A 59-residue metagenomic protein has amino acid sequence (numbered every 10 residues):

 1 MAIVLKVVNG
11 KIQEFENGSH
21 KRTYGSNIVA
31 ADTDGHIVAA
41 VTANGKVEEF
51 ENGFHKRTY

Functional and structural regions predicted by a protein language model:
M1-V7, Q13, A30-A31, G35-T42 (+1 more regions): Short beta-strand elements that form the blades of beta-propeller/WD-repeat-like and other beta-sheet-rich scaffold
V8-G25, E48-Y59: Surface-exposed loop/turn elements that mediate protein-protein interactions on large endomembrane-trafficking
